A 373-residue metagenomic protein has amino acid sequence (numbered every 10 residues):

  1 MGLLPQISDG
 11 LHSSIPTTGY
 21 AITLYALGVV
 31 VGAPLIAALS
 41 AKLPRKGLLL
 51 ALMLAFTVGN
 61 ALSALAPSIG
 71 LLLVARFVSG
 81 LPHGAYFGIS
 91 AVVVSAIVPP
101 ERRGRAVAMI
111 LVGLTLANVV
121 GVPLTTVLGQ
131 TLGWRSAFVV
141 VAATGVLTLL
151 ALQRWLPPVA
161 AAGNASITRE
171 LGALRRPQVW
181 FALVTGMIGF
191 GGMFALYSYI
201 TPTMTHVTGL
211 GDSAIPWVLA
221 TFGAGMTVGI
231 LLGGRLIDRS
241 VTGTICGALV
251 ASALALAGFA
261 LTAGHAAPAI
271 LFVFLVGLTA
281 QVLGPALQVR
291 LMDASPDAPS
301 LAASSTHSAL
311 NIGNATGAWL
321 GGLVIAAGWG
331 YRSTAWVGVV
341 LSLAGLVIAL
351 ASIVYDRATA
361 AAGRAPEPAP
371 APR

Functional and structural regions predicted by a protein language model:
H12, P44, L65-L71, G209 (+1 more regions): Helix-breaking motifs and short loop linkers at transmembrane-helix boundaries and internal kinks in secondary membrane
V31-G70: Conserved MFS/SLC helix-loop-helix module at the cytosolic interface between two early adjacent transmembrane helices
A33-R45, G229-V241, I325-A326: Helix-to-loop junctions at the C-terminal end of transmembrane segments in multipass secondary transporters
A55-L62, G70-S79, A267-L275: Paired small-residue
I69, A75-G113: Cytoplasmic helix-loop-helix junction between adjacent transmembrane helices in 12-TM secondary transporters
A142-A162, I348-I353: C-terminal membrane-cytosol helix-exit motif in multi-pass small-molecule transporters
G243-L287: C-terminal transmembrane helical hairpin of 12-TM major facilitator-type secondary transporters
A294-G330, G338: A late C-terminal transmembrane helix in Major Facilitator Superfamily
